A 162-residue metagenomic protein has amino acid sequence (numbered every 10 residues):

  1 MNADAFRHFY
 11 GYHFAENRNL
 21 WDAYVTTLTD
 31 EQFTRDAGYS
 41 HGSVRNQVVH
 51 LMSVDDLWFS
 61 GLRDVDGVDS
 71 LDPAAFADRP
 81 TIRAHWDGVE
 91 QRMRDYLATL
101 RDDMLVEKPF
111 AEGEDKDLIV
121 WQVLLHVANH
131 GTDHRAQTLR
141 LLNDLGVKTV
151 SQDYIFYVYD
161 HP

Functional and structural regions predicted by a protein language model:
R7-T26, D30-D72, E112-P162: Short, contiguous alpha-helical
D64-D103: Helix-adjacent hinge/juxtasegments
E90-L125: A mid-sequence interfacial segment
